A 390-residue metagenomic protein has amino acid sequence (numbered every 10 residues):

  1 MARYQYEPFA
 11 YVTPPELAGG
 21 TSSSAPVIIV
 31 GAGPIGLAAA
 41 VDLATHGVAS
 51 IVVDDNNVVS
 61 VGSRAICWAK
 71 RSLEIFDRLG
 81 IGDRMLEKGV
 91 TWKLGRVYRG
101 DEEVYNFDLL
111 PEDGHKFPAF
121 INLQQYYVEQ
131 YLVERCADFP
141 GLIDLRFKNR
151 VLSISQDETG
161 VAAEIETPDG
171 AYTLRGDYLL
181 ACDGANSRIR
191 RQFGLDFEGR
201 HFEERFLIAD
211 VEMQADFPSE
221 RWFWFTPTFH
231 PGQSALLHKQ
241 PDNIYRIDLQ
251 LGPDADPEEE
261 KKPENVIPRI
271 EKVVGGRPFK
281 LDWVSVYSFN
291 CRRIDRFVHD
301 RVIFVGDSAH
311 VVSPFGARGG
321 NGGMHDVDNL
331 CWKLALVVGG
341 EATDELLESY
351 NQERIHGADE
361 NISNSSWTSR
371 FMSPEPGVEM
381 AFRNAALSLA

Functional and structural regions predicted by a protein language model:
M1-V27, D42-H46: Extreme N-terminal leader/targeting segments of oxidoreductases
S23-A25, P168-Y178: Core beta-strand elements of the Rossmann-like FAD/NAD(P) dinucleotide-binding domain in flavoenzyme oxidoreductases
A32-G47, V53, L132, A181 (+4 more regions): Conserved mid-domain beta->alpha element of the FAD-binding
N56: Residues in the short beta-alpha loop(s) of Rossmann-like NAD(P)-binding domains
V61-F139: Active-site-adjacent segment of FAD-dependent monooxygenases/related oxidoreductases
E103, V133-E134, I143, Y172 (+1 more regions): Conserved FAD-binding catalytic core of PHBH/FMO-like flavoproteins
F147-V161, S285-V286: A conserved short coil-to-beta-strand element within the FAD-binding core of flavoproteins
E375-A390: Catalytic cores of secreted or luminal carbohydrate-active enzymes
